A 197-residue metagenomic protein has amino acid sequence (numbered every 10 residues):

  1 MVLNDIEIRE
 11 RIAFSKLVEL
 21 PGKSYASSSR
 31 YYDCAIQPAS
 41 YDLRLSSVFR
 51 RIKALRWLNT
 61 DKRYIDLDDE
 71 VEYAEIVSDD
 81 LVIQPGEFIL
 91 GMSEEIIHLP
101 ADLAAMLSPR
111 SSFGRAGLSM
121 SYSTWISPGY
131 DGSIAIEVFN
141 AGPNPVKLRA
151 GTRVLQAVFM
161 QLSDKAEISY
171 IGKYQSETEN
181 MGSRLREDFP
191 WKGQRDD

Functional and structural regions predicted by a protein language model:
M1-D197: Non-catalytic terminal segments and appended small domains
